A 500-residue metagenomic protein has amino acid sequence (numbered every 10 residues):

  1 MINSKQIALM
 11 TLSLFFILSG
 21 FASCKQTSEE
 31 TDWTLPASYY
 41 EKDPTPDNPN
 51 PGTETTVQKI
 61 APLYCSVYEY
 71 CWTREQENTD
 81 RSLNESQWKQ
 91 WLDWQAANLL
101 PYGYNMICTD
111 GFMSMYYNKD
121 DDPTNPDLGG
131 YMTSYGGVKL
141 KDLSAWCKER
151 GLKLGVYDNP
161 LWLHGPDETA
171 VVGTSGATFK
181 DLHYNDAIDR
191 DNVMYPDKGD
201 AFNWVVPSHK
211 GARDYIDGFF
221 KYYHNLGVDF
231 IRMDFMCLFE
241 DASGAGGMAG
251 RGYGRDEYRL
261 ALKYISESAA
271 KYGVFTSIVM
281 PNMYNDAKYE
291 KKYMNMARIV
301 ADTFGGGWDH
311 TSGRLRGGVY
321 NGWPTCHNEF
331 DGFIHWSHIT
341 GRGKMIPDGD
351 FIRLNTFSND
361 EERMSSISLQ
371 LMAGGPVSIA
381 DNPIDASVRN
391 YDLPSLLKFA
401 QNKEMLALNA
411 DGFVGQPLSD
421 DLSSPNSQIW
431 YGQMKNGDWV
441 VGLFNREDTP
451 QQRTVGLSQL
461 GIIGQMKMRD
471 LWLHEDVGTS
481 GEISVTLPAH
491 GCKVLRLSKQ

Functional and structural regions predicted by a protein language model:
G20-G52: Bacterial Sec-dependent N-terminal signal peptides
L63-E85, D121-G137, K198-D214, C237-D256: The substrate-binding groove and active-site-proximal loops of carbohydrate-active enzymes, especially glycoside
Q87-S114, L226-G227: Catalytic domains of carbohydrate-active enzymes, especially glycoside hydrolases
K153-P166, Y258, L262-A287: Aromatic-lined carbohydrate-recognition surfaces of secreted/lumenal glycan-active proteins
P160-L226: Active-site-adjacent "subsite" loops/lids of carbohydrate-active enzymes
P207, A270-I384: Glycan-recognition surfaces
D360, M364-S366, Q370-A373, S378-A380 (+2 more regions): Carbohydrate-binding surface patches
T479-Q500: C-terminal beta-strand-rich structural cap/linker in extracellular carbohydrate-active enzymes
